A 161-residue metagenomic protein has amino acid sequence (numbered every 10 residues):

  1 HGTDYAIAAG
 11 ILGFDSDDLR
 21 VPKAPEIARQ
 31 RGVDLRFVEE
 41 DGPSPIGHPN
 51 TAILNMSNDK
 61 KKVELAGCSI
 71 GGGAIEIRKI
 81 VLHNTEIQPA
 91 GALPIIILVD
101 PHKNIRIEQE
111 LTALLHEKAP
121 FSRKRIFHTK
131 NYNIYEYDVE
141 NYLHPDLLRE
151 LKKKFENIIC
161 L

Functional and structural regions predicted by a protein language model:
H1-A6, T51, Y137-D138: Short glycine/threonine-rich loop-to-helix capping motif typified by GTGT followed within a few residues by an Asp-Pro
H1-F37: A structural-propensity feature for long, helix-poor, extended segments
H1-G2, H48-N50, E108, H144: Alpha-helix initiation/capping motif
D15, L19, P43-P45, I75 (+2 more regions): Residues in flexible loops and secondary-structure boundaries
D18, P22, H48, A90-A92: Alpha-helix initiation and capping sites
L19-V21, V38-E40, N84, R123: Residue-level detector of functional hotspots within protein domains
E26-C68: C-terminal edge-of-domain segments
D59, A66-L161: A conserved regulatory-domain signal marking ACT and ACT-like small-molecule sensing domains and adjacent regulatory
